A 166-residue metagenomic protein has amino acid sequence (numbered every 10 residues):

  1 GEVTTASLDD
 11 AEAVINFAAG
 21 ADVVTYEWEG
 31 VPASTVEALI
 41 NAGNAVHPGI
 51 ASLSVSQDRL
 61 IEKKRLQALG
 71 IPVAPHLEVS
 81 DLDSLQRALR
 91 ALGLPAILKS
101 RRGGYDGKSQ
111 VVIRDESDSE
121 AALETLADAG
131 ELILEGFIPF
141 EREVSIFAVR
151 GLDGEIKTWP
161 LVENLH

Functional and structural regions predicted by a protein language model:
G1-K64, D83: ATP-binding N-terminal substructure of ATP-dependent carboxylate-amine bond-forming enzymes
L53-S145, V149-H166: Active-site nucleotide/adenylate-binding loops and adjacent lid/helix of ATP-dependent enzymes
